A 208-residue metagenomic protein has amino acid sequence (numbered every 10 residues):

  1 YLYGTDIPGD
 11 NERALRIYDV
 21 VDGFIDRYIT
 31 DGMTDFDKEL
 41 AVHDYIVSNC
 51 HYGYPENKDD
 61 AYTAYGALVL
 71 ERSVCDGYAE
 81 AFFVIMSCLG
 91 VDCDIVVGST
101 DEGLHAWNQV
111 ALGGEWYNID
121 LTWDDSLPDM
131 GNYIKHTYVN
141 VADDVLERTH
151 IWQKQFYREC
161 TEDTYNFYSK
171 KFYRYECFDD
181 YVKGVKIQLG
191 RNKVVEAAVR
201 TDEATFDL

Functional and structural regions predicted by a protein language model:
Y1-D6: Extended, well-ordered protein cores
I7-A67: Secondary-structure boundary elements
E39-V42, L68-M86: Active-site nucleophilic cysteine motif
S48-G53, S73-C75, S99-G103, W123-L127 (+1 more regions): Solvent-exposed loop/turn segments at secondary-structure junctions within structured extracellular/periplasmic domains
G53-Y65, R72, C93-G103: Catalytic cysteine-centered active-site loop
G77-L146: Hydrophobic/aromatic-rich core segments of domains that either
E115-D207: His-Asp-centered catalytic microenvironments across diverse enzyme cores, prominently the transglutaminase-like
